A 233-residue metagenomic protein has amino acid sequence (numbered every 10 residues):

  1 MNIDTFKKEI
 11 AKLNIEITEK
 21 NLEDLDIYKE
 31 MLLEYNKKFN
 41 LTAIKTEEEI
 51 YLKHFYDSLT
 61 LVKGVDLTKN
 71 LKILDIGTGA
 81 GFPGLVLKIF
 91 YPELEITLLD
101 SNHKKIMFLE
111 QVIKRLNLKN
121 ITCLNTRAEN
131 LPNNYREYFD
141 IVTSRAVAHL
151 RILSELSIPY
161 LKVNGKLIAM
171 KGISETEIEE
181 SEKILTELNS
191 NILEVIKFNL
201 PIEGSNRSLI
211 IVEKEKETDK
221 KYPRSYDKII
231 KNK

Functional and structural regions predicted by a protein language model:
M1-N70, L74, K104-I121, S225: Class I SAM-dependent transferase core
L32, L87, K171, V212: Residue-level signal for inorganic ion chemistry
K45, N125-R127, E194-I196: Short loop/edge segments at beta-strand edges and connector loops that shape dinucleotide/nucleotide cofactor-binding
L59-A146, S154: Conserved SAM/SAH cofactor-binding pocket of Class I
Y91, L161-V163: Helix-to-beta-strand junctions that scaffold the AdoMet/dcAdoMet cofactor pocket in Class I SAM-dependent enzymes
N164-S174: Conserved beta-strand signature within the Rossmann-like core of class I S-adenosyl-L-methionine
G172-E177, L200: Short "lid" loop at the C-terminus of a central beta-strand within the Rossmann-like core of SAM-dependent
E182-K233: SAM/dcSAM-binding transferase cores
